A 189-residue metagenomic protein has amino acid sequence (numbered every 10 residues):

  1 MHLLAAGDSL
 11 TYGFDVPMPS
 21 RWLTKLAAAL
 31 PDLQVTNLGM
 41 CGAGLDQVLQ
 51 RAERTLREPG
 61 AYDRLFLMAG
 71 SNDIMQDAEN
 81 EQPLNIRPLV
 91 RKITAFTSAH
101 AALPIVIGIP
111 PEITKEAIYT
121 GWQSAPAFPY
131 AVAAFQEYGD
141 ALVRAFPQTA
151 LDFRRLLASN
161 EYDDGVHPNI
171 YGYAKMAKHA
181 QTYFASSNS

Functional and structural regions predicted by a protein language model:
M1-C41, R51-A61: Serine-esterase "nucleophile elbow" of acetyl-processing enzymes
A5, S9-L10, L38-A43, F66-A78 (+3 more regions): Cell-envelope and extracellular/periplasmic
P19, Q47-R87, I113: Oxyanion-hole/transition-state-stabilizing segment in secreted/luminal serine hydrolases and related acyltransferases
A29, V35-N37, V48, Y138 (+3 more regions): Histidine-centered active-site loop/cap adjacent to the catalytic His in serine esterases/O-acetyl transfer systems
G39-L45, S71-I86, S124-A131, D164-G165: Surface-exposed cleft-lining segments at the edges of enzyme active sites
R57-Y62, A99-H100, S187: Glycine-rich phosphate-binding loop signature in dinucleotide/nucleotide-binding domains
T97-I105: A short helix->loop->beta-strand "cap" motif at the edges of active sites that frequently abuts
T114-R154: Substrate-gating cap/lid alpha-helix
